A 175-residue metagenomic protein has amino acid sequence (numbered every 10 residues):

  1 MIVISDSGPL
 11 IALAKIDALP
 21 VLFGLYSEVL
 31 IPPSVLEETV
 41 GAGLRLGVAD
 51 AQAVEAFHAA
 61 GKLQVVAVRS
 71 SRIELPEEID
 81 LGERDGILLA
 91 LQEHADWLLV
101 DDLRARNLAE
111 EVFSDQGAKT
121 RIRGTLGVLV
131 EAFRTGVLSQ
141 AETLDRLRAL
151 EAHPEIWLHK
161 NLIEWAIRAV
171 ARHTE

Functional and structural regions predicted by a protein language model:
M1-I2, L13-A14, A18-E28, E37 (+4 more regions): Feature 3881 marks metal-assisted phosphotransfer/nuclease machinery and their flanking interaction elements
I2-R69, P76: A positional/architectural concept
G61-D101: Ordered, amphipathic secondary-structure segments that act as subunit-interaction surfaces in large macromolecular
